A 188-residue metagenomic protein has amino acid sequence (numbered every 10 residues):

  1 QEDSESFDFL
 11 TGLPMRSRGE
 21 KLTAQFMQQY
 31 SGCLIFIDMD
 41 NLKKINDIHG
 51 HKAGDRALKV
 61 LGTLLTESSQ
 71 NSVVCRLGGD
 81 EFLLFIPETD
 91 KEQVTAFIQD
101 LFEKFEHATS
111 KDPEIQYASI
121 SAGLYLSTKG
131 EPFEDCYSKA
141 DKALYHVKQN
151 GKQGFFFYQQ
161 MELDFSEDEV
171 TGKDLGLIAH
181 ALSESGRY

Functional and structural regions predicted by a protein language model:
E2-F7, T11-C33, D40-E67, C75-G79 (+4 more regions): Conserved long alpha-helical elements within nucleotide-processing catalytic cores of c-di-GMP signaling and class III
L22, E169-Y188: Active-site core of bacterial EAL-family cyclic-dinucleotide phosphodiesterase domains
F26, S68, A108, V147 (+1 more regions): Hydrophobic helix-cap positions at the C-terminus of alpha-helices in RecA-like/P-loop ATPase nucleotide-binding cores
G32, S72, I120, Q153 (+1 more regions): PAS-family sensory domain
L34, F82, I120-L124: A structural signal for short, well-ordered beta-strand segments
D47, F85-T89, E106, S127-T128: Residue-level recognition of strand-loop junctions within catalytic nucleotide-signaling folds
V74, S121-K129, D135-N150, F156-L177: Cyclic nucleotide signaling catalytic output domains
R76, E103-S121, K148, K152: Catalytic core regions of nucleotide second-messenger enzymes
